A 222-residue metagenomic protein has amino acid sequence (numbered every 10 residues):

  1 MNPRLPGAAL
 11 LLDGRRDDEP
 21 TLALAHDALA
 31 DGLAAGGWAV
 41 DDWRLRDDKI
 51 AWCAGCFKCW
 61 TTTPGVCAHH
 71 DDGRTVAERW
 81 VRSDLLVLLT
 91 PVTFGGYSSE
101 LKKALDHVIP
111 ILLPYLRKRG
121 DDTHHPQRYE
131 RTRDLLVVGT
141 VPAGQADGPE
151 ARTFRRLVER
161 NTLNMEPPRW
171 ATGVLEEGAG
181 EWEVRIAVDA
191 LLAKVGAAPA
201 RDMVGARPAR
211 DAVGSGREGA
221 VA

Functional and structural regions predicted by a protein language model:
M1-T90, F94-L113, A179-A222: N-terminal beta1-alpha1-beta2 submodule of the flavodoxin-like/Rossmannoid cofactor-binding fold
P6-L11, L86, Y129-V138, P168-T172: Hydrophobic beta-strand segments of well-ordered beta-sheets in folded domains
T21, T61-T63, T75, T90-T93 (+6 more regions): Residue-identity detector for threonine
A30-V40, V158-T172, E176: Structural alpha-beta junctions
V40-R44, D71-T75, L116-D122, E166-V174: Short C-terminal domain-edge/linker segments immediately following a structured domain
L113-N164: Short, glycine-/small-residue-rich phosphate/pyrophosphate-handling segment
V141-A143, L175-G180: Short beta-alpha junction loops
